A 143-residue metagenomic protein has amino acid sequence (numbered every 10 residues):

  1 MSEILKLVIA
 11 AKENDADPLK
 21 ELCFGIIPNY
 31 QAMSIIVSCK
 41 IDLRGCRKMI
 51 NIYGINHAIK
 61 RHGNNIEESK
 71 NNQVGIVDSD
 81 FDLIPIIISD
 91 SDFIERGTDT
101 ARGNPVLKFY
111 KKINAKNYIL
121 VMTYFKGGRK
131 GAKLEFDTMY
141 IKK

Functional and structural regions predicted by a protein language model:
M1-K143: Ribonuclease/tRNase effector modules and their secretory precursors
